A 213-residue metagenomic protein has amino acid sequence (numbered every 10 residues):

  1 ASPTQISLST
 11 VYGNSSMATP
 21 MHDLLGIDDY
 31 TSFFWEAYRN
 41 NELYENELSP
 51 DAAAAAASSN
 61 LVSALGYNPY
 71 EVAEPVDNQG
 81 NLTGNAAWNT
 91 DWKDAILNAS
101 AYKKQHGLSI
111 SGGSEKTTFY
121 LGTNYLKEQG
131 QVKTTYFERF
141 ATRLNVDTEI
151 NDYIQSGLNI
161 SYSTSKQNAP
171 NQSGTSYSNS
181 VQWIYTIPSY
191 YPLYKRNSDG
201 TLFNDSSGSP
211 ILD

Functional and structural regions predicted by a protein language model:
S2-W88, S100, G130-F137, A141 (+1 more regions): Surface-exposed loop/interface segments of Gram-negative outer-membrane beta-barrel transport/assembly proteins
S7, S109-S111, G122, N145: Outer-membrane beta-barrel architecture
D94-N98: Asp/Glu-centered strand-loop micro-motifs enriched in Gly/Pro and often flanked by an aromatic residue
K103, G107, Y125-G130: Conserved interaction-surface patches within small, structured recognition/assembly domains
K103, S114-E115, N151: Outer-membrane beta-barrel channels and translocator barrels
G112-K116, Y125: A generic beta-sheet turn/junction motif
